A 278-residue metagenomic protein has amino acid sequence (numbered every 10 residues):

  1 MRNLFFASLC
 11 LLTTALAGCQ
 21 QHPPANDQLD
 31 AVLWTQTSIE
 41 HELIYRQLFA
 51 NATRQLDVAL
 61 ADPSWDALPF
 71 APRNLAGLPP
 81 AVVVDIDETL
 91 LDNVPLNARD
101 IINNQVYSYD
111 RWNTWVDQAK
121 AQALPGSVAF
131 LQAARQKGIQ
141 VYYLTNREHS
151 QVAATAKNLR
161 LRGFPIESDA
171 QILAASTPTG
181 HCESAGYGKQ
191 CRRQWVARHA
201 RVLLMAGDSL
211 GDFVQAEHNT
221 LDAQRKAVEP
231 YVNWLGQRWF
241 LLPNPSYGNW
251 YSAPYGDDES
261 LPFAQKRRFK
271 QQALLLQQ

Functional and structural regions predicted by a protein language model:
M1-F6: Bacterial N-terminal signal peptides that target proteins for export
A7-A15: Bacterial N-terminal signal peptides
C19-V84, Y255-Q278: Non-catalytic pre-domain segments flanking phosphatase-related domains
W34-L43, N113-K120, Y142-E148, T179-E183: Second-shell loop/turn segments in exported
V82-D92: Asp-based phosphoryl-transfer active-site loop
E88, S127-L159, Q171-A174, L210: Substrate-recognition element of Asp-dependent hydrolases with the DxDx(T/V) motif
A98-Q118: A solvent-exposed, charged loop/short amphipathic helix patch at secondary-structure junctions
V152-Q278: C-terminal cap/substrate-recognition subdomain and adjoining C-terminal extension of metal-dependent phosphatase-like
